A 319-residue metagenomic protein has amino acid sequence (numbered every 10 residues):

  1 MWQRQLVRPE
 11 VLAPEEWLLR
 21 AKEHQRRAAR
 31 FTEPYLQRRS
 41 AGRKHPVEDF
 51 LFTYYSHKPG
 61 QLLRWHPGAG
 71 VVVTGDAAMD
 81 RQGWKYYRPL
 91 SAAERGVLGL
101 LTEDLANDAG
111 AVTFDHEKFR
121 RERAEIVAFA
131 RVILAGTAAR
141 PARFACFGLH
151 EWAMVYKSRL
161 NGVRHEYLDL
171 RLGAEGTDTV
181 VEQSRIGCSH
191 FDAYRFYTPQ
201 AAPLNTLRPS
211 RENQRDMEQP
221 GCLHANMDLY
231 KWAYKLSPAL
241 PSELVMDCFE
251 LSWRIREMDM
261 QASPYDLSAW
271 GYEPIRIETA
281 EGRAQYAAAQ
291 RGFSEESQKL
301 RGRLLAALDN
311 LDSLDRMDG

Functional and structural regions predicted by a protein language model:
W2-I133, W270-G319: Active-site acidic/histidine clusters and adjacent loop/turn architecture that either coordinate catalytic ions
Y35, Y54-Y55, Y86-Y87, E151 (+8 more regions): Sequence-level detector for tyrosine residue identity
K58, R171-G173, P241, T279: Helix N-terminus capping/helix-initiation residues
G110-N213: A contiguous catalytic/ligand-binding core that recognizes phosphate-bearing ligands
T137-F144, P203, L236-L240, I255-A262 (+3 more regions): Short secondary-structure junctions and interdomain/linker hinges
T206-S237: Extended serine/threonine-enriched, polar tracts that run as long, contiguous segments within proteins
M227, F249, W253, R291-S294 (+1 more regions): Generic structural signal for well-ordered, non-transmembrane alpha-helical segments in soluble/cytosolic regions
L229-E281, L314-M317: Long, charge-rich alpha-helical interaction segments
